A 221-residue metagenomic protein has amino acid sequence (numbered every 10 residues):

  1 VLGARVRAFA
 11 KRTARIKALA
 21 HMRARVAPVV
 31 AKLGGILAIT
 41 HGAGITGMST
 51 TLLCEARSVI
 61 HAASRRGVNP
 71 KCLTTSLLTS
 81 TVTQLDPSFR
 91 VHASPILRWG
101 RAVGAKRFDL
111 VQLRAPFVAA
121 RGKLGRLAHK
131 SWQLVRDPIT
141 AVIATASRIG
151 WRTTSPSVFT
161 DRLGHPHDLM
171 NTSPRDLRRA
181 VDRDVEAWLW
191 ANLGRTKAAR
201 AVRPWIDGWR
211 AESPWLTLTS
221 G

Functional and structural regions predicted by a protein language model:
V1-G47: Basic, alpha-helical interaction scaffolds
L52-G221: Extended C-terminal regions of large enzymes
